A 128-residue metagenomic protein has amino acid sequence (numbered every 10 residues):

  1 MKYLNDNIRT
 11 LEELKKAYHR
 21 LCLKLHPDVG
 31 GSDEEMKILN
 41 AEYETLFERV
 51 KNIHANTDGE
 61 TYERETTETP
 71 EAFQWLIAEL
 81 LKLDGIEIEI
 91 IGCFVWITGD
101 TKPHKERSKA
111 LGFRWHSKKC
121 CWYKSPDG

Functional and structural regions predicted by a protein language model:
M1-N5, T45, R49-I90: Post-J-domain flank of DnaJ/Hsp40 co-chaperones
M1-V29, I38-R49: N-terminal J-domain/J-like co-chaperone modules of DnaJ/Hsp40 proteins
H26-D28, K51-N52, W122-K124, G128: Short amphipathic alpha-helical segments with coiled-coil-like heptad repeat character
G30-G31, G99: Glycine-centered flexibility motif
D33-E42, L46, C121-G128: Short, Lys/Arg-enriched alpha-helical microdomains
E68-G128: Accessory regions outside conserved functional cores
